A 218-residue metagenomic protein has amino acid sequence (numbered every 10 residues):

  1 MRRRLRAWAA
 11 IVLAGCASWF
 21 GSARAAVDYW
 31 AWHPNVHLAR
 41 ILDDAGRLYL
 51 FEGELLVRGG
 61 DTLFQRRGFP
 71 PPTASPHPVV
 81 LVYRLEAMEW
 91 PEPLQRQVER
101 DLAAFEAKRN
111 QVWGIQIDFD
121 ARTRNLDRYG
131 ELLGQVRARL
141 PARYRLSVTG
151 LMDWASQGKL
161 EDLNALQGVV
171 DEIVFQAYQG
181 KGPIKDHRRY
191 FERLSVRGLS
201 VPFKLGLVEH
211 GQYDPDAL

Functional and structural regions predicted by a protein language model:
R2-L218: Secreted glycan hydrolases and related glycan-binding modules that recognize and/or cleave
